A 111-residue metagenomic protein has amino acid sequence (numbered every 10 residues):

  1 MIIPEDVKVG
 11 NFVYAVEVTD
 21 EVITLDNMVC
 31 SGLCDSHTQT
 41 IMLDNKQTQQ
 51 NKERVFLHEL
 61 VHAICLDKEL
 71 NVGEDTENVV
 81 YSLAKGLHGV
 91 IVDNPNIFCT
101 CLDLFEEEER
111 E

Functional and structural regions predicted by a protein language model:
M1-N51, D67-E111: Metalloprotease/metallohydrolase-associated module, dominated by Zn2+-dependent proteases
R54-L66: Active-site recognition of the HExxH zinc-binding catalytic motif
